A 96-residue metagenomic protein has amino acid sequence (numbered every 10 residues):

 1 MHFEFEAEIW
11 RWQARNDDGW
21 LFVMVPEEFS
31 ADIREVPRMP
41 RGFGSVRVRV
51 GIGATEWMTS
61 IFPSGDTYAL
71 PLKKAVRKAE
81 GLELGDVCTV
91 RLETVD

Functional and structural regions predicted by a protein language model:
M1-T67, D86, R91: Long, compositionally biased stretches
E35-V36, K73-K78: Short alpha-helix capping/helix-loop boundary micro-motifs
A69-P71: A generic structural motif
E93-D96: Short, charged beta-turn/beta-strand-edge "cap" motif at the junction between a beta-strand and an adjacent loop
